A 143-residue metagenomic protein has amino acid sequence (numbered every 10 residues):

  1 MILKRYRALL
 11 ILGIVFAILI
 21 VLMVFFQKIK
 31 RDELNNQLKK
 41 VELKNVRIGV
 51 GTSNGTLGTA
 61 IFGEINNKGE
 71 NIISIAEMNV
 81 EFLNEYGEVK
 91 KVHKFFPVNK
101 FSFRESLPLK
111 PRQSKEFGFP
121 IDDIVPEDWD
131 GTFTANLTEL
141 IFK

Functional and structural regions predicted by a protein language model:
M1-A60, K115, F133, K143: Membrane engagement elements in two modes
I48, S53, E70, L83-G87 (+3 more regions): Generic "edge-of-domain/loop-turn" microfeature
G55-L57, I72, P111, W129: Solvent-exposed loop and beta-edge segments used for protein-protein assembly and interaction
T59-G63, A76-M78, F117, F133-T138: Hydrophobic residues positioned within well-ordered beta-strands of beta-sheet architectures
F62, R104-E105, E116-I121: Exposed aromatic-hydrophobic patches
I65-G69: Asparagine-centered strand-capping/turn motif at beta-strand->loop junctions
N71-P111: The feature marks short-to-medium sequence segments in extracytoplasmic or secretory-pathway proteins
P111-K143: Terminal connector regions
